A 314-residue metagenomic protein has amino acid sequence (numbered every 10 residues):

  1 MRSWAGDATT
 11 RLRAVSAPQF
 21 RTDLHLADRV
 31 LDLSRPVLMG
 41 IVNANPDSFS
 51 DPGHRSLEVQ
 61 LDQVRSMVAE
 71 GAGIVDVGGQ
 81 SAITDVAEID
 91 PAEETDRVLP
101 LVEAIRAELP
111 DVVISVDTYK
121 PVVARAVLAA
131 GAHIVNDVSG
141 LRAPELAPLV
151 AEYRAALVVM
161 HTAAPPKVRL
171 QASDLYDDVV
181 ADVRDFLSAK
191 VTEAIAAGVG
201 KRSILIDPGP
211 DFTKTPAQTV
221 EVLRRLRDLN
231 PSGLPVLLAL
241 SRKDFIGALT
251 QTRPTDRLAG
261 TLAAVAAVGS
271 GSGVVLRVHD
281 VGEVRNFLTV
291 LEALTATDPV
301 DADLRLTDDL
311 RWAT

Functional and structural regions predicted by a protein language model:
R2-A8, A17-Q19, L26, L33 (+8 more regions): Active-site-adjacent loop and "lid" segments of alpha/beta metabolic enzymes
D62-G78, G271: Catalytic domains of carbohydrate-active enzymes, especially glycoside hydrolases
